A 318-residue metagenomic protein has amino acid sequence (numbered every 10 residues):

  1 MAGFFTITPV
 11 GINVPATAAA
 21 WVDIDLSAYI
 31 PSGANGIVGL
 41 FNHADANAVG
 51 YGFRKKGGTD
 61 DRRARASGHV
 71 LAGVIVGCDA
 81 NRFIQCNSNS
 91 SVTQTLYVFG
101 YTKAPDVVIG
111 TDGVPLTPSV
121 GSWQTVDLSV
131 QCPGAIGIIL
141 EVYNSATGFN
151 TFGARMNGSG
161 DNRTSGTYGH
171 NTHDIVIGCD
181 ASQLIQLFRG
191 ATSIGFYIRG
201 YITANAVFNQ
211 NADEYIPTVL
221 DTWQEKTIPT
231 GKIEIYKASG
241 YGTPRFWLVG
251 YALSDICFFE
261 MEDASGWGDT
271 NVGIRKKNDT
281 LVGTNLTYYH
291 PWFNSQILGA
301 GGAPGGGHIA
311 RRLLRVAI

Functional and structural regions predicted by a protein language model:
G3-G58, D106-S159, A206-G268, A300-A303 (+2 more regions): Beta-rich globular "head" domains
I37, V76-T93, I138, I177-T192 (+2 more regions): Noncatalytic modules at the cell exterior or secretory-pathway interfaces, chiefly beta-strand-rich lectin/adhesion
I37-G39, A64-A66, I139, S165-T167 (+1 more regions): Generic detector of ordered, mature protein regions
R65-A80, G166-D180, Q224, N271-F293: Beta-sandwich interaction modules
F83-V108, L184-F208, Y251, G305-A317: Repeat-associated, polar segments at repeat-unit boundaries in modular proteins
